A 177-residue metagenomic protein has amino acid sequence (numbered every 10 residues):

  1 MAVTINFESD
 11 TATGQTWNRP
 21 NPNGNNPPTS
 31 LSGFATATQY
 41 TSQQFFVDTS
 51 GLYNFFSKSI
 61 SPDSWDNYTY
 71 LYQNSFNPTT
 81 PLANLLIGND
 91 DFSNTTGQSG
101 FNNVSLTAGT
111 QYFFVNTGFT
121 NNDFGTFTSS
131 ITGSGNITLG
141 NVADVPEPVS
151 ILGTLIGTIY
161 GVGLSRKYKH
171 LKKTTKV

Functional and structural regions predicted by a protein language model:
V3-P28, S32-D48, L71-L85, V104-A143: C-terminal edge strands of extracellular/lumenal beta-sandwich accessory domains
G51-Y53, W65-N67: Short beta-strand/loop motifs in extracellular/secreted proteins, especially within beta-sandwich accessory domains
Y53-I60: Short amphipathic, basic-aromatic surface patches that mediate peripheral association with negatively charged
I60-D66, N122-D123: Extended, low-complexity, turn-rich repeat/linker tracts enriched in Gly/Pro/Ser/Thr and Asp/Glu that occur
L82-Q98: Extracytoplasmic beta-sandwich strand-turn segments characteristic of Greek-key/jelly-roll folds
Q98-V104: Exposed aromatic-hydrophobic patches
P146-R166: A short, hydrophobic C-terminal helix/tail in secreted or cell-surface proteins
V162-V177: C-terminal membrane-anchoring or membrane-association module
